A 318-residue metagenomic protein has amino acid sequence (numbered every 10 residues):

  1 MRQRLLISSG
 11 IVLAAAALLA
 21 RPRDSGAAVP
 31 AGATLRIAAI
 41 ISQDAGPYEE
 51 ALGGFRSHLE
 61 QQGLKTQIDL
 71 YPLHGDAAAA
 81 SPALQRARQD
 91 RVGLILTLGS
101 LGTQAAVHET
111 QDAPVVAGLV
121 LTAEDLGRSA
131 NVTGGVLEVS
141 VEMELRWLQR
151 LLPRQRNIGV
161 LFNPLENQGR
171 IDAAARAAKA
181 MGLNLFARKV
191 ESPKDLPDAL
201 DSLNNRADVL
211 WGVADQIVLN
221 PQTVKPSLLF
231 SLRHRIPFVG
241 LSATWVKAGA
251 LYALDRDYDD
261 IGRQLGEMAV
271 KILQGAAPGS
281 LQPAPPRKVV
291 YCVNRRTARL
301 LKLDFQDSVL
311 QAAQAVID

Functional and structural regions predicted by a protein language model:
R2-D318: Short hydrophobic alpha-helices and adjacent helix-cap/hinge residues
